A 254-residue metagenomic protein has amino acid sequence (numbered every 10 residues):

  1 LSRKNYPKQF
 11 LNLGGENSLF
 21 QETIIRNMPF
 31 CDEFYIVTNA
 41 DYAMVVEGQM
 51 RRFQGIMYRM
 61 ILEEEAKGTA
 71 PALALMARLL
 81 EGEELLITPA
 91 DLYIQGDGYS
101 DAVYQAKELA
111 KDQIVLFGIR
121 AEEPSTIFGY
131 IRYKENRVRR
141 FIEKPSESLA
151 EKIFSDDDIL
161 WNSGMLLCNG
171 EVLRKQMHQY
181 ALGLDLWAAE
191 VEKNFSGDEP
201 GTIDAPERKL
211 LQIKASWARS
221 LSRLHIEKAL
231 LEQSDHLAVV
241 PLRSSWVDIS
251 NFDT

Functional and structural regions predicted by a protein language model:
L1-P7: N-terminal amphipathic/basic leader segments beginning at the initiator methionine
R3, N12-I87, Y93-Q95: Conserved N-terminal catalytic core of the sugar/cofactor nucleotidyltransferase
P7, E16, A43, Y99-A106: Amphipathic alpha-helical segments in well-structured domains
K8-L13, S216: A short acidic, glycine-rich active-site loop that binds or catalyzes chemistry on phosphate/adenosine moieties
M44-V45, I94, P124-T126, W246-D248: Flexible loop/turn segments at secondary-structure boundaries
G55-E135, L167, R174-K175, Q179-Y180: Conserved beta-loop-beta/alpha segment of the NTase-like Rossmann-fold superfamily that binds/positions NTPs
E122, K134, V138-T254: Catalytic core of tubulin tyrosine ligase-like
